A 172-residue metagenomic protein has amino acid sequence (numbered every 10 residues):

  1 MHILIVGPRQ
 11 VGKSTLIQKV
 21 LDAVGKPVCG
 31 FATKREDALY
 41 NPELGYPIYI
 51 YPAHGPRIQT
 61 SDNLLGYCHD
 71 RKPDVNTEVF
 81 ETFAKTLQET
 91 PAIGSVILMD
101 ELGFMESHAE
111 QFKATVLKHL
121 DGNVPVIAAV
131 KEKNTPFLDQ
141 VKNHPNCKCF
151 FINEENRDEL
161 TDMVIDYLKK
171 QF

Functional and structural regions predicted by a protein language model:
H2: Walker A (P-loop) ATP-phosphate-binding motif of ABC ATPase nucleotide-binding domains
I5: Hydrophobic anchor at the beta1->P-loop junction of P-loop NTPases
R9: The conserved Walker
K13: Conserved lysine of the Walker
L16, V20: Hydrophobic positions on the alpha1 helix immediately C-terminal to the Walker A/P-loop
D22-D70: N-terminal phosphate/diphosphate-binding loop that engages ATP/GTP or pyrophosphate donors across diverse enzyme folds
Y67-L117: Phosphate-binding/switch loop-helix module in NTP-utilizing enzymes
Q88, G103-F172: Replace "adjacent to P-loop NTPase cores in ATP/GTP-dependent enzymes" with "adjacent to NTP-binding cores
